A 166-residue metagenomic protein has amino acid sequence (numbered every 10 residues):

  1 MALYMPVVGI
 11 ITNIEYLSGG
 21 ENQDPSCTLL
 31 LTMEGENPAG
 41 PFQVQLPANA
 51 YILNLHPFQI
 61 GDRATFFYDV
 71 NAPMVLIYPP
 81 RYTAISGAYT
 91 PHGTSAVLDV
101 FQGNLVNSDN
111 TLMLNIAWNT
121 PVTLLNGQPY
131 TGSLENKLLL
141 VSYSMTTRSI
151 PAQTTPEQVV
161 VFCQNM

Functional and structural regions predicted by a protein language model:
M1-L30, Y51-N119, L125-M166: Short, flexible, surface-exposed loop segments at domain boundaries
G35-N37, P121-T123: Short, flexible N-terminal segments of the mature chain
E36-A39, D109-T111: Glycine-centered tight beta-turn/hairpin loop motif at sheet-sheet or coil-to-beta transitions
Q45: Active-site-adjacent loop/helix micro-motif of nuclease/hydrolase catalytic cores
